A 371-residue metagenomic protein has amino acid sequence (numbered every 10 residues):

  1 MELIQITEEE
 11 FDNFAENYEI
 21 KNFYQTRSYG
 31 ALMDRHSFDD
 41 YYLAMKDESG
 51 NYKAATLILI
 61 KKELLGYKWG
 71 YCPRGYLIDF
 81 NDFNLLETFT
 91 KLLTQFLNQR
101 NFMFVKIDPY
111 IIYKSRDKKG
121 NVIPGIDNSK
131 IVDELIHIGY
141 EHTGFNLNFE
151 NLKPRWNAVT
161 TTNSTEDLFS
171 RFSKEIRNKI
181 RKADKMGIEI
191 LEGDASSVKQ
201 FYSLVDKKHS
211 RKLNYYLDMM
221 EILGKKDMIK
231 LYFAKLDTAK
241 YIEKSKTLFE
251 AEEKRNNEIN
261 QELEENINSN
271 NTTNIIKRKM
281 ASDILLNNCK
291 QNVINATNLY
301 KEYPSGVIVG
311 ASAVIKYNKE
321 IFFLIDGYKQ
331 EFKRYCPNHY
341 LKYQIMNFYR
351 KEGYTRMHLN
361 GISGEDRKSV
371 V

Functional and structural regions predicted by a protein language model:
I4-S49, A55-G66, G139-N151, N163-E166 (+1 more regions): A conserved beta-strand-loop-helix scaffold within acyl/acetyltransferase catalytic domains
E63-K68, F80, I112-D117, Y241-E243 (+2 more regions): Short catalytic/ligand-binding loop motif for oxyanion handling, primarily in non-cytosolic enzymes, centered on
Y71: Catalytic phosphate/metal-binding cores of nucleic-acid and nucleotide-processing enzymes, i.e., regions that mediate
F83-N84, I112-S129: Short, flexible/disordered intra-domain loops and linkers
N84-Q95, R334-N347: Conserved acetyl-CoA-binding loop-helix of GNAT-fold acetyltransferases
N98-R116, R350-G361: Conserved GNAT acetyl-CoA-binding A-motif
F102-K119, E141-A158: Short, glycine/charge-rich beta-strand/loop segments that flank catalytic centers and engage negatively charged groups
V370: Conserved small/polar residues in nucleotide/adenosyl-binding loops
